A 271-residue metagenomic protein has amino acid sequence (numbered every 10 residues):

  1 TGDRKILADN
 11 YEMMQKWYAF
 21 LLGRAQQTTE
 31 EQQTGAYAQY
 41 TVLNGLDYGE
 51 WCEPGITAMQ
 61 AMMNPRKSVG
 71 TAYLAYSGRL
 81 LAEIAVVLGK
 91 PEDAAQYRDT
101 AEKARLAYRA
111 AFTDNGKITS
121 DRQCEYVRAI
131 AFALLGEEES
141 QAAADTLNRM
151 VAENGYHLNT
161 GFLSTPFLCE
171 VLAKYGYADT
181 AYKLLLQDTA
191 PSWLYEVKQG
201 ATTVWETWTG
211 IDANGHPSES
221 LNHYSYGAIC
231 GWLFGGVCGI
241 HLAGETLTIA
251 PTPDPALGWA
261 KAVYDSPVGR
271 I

Functional and structural regions predicted by a protein language model:
T1-I6, Y73-P91, R128-E138, F167-Y175 (+1 more regions): Well-ordered alpha-helical scaffold segments within catalytic/enzyme domains
G2, A19-Q26, R79, E83-V86 (+5 more regions): Sec-exported extracytoplasmic/periplasmic mature domains
G2-A72, V87-I130: Active-site acid/base region of carbohydrate-active enzymes
L7, M14, K67, S77 (+8 more regions): Active-site-proximal structural scaffolding
Y11, Q15-Y18, L22, A82-A85 (+4 more regions): Non-transmembrane alpha-helical segments in soluble domains of secreted/periplasmic/extracellular proteins
D99, K103, D179-I271: Non-catalytic C-terminal accessory modules of carbohydrate-active enzymes
D114-S218: Extracellular polysaccharide-recognition and catalytic grooves
